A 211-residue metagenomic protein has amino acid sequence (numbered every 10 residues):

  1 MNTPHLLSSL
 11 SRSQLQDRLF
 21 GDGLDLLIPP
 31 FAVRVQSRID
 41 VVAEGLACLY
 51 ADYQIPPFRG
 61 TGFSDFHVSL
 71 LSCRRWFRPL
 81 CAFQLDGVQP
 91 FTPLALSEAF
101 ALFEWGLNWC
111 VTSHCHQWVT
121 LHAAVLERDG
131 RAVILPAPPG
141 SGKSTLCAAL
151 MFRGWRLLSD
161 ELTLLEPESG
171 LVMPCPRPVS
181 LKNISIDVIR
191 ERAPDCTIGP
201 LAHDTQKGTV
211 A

Functional and structural regions predicted by a protein language model:
N2-C48, G62-F63, A124-P138, F152-A211: Glycine-rich, often acidic-flanked micro-motifs that create phosphate/phosphodiester-binding or positioning elements
S8-R18, F58, V68-R74, H114-Q117: Short linear motifs in intrinsically disordered
Y53-R59: Active-site phosphate-binding and catalytic loops of NTP-dependent enzymes
T61-T112: Charged, amphipathic alpha-helical linker segments immediately N-terminal to NTP-binding catalytic cores
D86-G87, Q117, S169-G170: Detector for glycine-centered tight turns/loop "hinges" at secondary-structure junctions
S113-R128: Pre-Walker A adenine-sensing motif
S141-K143: Conserved glycine(s) of the Walker
L146-C147: Post-Walker A alpha-helix
